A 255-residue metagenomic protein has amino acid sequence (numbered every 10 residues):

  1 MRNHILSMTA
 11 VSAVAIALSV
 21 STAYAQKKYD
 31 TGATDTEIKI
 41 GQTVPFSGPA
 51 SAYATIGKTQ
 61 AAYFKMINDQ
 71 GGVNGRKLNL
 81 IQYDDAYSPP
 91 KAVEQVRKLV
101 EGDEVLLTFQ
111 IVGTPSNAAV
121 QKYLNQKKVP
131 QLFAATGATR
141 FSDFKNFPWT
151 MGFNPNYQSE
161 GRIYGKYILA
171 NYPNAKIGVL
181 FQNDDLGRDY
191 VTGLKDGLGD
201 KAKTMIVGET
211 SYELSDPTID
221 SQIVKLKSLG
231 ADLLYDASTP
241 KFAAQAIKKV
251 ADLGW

Functional and structural regions predicted by a protein language model:
M1-I38: Short, low-complexity disordered leader/linker segments with a strong preference for bacterial N-terminal type II
K27-K28, E37, A52-K58, Q70-F141 (+3 more regions): Beta-alpha junction/loop-to-helix N-cap segments that form part of ligand/metal-binding clefts
T36-I56, K176-L180: Short beta-strand segments enriched in small/hydrophobic residues
K39-G41, Y63, I81: Soluble periplasmic/extracytoplasmic beta-strand elements of cell-envelope proteins
Q42, Q110, D236: Redox-cofactor binding/interface segments in oxidoreductases and associated redox assembly factors
V44, Q82-D85, F181-Q182: Short glycine-centered, acidic/aromatic-flanked micro-motifs in structured strand/loop junctions that mark active-site
Y63-V73, I168: Flexible, small-residue-rich helix->loop connector segments that border functional cores
P90-E94, E101, T139-S142, F147-G254: Extracellular/periplasmic Venus flytrap/periplasmic-binding protein
